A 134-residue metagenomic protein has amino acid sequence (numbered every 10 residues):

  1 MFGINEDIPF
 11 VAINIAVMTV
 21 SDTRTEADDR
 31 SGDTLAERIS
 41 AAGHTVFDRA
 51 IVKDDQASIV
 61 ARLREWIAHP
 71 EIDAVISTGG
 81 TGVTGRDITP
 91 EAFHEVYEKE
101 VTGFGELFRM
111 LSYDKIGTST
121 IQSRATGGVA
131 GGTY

Functional and structural regions predicted by a protein language model:
M1-Y134: Non-catalytic beta/alpha edge segments that cap or flank active sites
